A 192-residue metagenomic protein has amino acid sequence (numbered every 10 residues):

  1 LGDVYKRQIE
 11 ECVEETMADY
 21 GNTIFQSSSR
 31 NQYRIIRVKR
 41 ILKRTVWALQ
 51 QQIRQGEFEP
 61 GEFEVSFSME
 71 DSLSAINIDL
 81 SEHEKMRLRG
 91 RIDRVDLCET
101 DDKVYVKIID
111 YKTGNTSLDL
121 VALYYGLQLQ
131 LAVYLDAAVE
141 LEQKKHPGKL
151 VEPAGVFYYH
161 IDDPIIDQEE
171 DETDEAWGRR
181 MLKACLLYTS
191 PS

Functional and structural regions predicted by a protein language model:
D3-S190: Structural signature of nuclease core domains in nucleic-acid processing machines
